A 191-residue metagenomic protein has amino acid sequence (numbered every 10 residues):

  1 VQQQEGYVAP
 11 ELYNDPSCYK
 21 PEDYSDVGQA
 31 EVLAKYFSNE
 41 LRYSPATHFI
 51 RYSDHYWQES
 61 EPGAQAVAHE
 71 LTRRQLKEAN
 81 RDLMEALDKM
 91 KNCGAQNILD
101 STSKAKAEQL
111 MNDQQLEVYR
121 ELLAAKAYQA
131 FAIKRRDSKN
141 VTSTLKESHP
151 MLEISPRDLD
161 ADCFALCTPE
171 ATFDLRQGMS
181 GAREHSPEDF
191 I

Functional and structural regions predicted by a protein language model:
E5-I191: Intein modules and their embedded homing endonuclease domains
